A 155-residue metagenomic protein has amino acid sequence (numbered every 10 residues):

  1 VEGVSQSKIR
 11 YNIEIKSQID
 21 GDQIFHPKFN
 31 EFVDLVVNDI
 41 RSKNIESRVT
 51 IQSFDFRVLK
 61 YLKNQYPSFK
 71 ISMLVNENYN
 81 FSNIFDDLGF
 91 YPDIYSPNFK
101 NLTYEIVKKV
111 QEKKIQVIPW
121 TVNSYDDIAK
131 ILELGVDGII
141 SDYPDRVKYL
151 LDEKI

Functional and structural regions predicted by a protein language model:
E2-I155: Short loop-to-alpha-helix "cap/lid" segments that border enzyme active sites across diverse enzyme classes
